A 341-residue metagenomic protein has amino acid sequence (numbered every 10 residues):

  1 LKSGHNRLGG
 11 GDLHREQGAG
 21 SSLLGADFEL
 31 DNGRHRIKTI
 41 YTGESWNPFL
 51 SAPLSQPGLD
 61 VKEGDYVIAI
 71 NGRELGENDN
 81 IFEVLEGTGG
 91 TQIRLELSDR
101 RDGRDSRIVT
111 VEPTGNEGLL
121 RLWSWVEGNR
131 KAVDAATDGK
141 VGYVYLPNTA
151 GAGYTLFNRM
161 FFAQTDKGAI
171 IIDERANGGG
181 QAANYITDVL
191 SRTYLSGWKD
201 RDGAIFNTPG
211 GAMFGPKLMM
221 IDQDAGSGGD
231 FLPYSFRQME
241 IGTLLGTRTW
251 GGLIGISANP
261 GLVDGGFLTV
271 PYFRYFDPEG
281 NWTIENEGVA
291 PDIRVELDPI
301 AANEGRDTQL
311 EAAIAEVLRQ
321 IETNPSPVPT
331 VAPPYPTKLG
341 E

Functional and structural regions predicted by a protein language model:
L1-H14: Amphipathic alpha-helical
G11, R15-Q17, R36, E44-S55 (+5 more regions): Cleft-lining beta-strand/loop regions that shape enzyme active-site pockets
S22-V61: Glycine-rich active-site/cofactor-binding loop and its immediate structural neighborhood
E29, E96-R100, F276: A generic structural motif
K62-I68: Structural motif
R130-A132, A225-S227, L262-R294: Metal-dependent DNA phosphodiester-chemistry modules and their immediately adjacent helices/loops in DNA-processing
R294-A301: C-terminal or mid-to-C-terminal helical accessory/interaction module adjacent to the motor/catalytic core
P327-E341: Type III/flagellar export substrates
